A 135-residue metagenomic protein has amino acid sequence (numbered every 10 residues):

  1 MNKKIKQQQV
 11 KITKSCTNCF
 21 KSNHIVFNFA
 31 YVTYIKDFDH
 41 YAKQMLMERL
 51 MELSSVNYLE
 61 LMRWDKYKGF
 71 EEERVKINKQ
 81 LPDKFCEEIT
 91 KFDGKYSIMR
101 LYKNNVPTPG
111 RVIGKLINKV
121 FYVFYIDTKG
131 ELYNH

Functional and structural regions predicted by a protein language model:
M1-T108, V120-H135: Basic, Lys/Arg-enriched alpha-helical interface segments
K115-L116: Generic beta-strand structural signal
